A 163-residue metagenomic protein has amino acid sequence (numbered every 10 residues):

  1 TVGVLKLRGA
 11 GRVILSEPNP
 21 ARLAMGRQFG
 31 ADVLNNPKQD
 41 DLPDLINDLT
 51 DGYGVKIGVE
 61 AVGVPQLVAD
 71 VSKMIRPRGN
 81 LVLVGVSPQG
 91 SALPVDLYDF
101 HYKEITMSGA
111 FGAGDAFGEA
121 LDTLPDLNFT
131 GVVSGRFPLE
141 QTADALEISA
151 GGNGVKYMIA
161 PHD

Functional and structural regions predicted by a protein language model:
T1-Q39, D44: Mid-domain Rossmann-like dinucleotide-binding core that forms the NAD(H)/NADP(H) cofactor-binding site
P18-N19, S87, A113: Residues in the short beta-alpha loop(s) of Rossmann-like NAD(P)-binding domains
P43-D51: Conserved amphipathic alpha-helix within the SDR
K56-V59: N-terminal Rossmann-like NAD(P) cofactor-binding module of classical short-chain dehydrogenase/reductase
A69-K73, G114-D163: C-terminal hydrophobic helical "lid"/dimerization subdomain of Rossmann-like NAD(P)H-dependent oxidoreductases
I75-P77: Helix-to-beta-strand junctions that scaffold the AdoMet/dcAdoMet cofactor pocket in Class I SAM-dependent enzymes
G79-N80, T106: Short glycine-centered segments of the SAM/dcSAM-binding site in methyltransferase folds
V86-E104, A120: Rossmann-fold NAD(P)-binding glycine/threonine-rich loop
